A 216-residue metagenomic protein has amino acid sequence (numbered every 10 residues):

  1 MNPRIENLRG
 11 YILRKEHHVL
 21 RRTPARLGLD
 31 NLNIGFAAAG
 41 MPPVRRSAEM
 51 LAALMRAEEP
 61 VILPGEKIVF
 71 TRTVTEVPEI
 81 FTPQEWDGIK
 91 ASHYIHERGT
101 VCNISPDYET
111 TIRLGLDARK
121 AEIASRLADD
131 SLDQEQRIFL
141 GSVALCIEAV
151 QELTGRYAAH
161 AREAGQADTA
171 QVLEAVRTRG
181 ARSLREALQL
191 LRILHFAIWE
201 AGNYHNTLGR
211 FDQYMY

Functional and structural regions predicted by a protein language model:
M1-R126: Long, non-catalytic protein-protein interaction scaffolds
L116-Y216: Structured, charged N-terminal subsegments at the starts of enzyme catalytic cores and at intra-chain domain/subunit
